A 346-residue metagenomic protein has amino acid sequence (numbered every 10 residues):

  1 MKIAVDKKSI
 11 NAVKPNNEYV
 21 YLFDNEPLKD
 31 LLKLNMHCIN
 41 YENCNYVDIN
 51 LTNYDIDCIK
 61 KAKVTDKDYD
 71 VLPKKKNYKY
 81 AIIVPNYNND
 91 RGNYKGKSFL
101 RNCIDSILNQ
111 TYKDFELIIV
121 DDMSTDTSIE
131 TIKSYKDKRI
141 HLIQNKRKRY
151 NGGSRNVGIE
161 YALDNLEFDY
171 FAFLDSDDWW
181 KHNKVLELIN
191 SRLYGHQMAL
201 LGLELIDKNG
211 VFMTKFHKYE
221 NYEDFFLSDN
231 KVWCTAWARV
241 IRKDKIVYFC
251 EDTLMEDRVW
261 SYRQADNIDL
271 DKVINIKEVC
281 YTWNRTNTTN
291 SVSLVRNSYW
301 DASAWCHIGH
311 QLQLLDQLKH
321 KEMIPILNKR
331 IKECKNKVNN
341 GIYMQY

Functional and structural regions predicted by a protein language model:
Y78-A81, E116, V259: Cell-envelope/extracellular polymer assembly enzymes that use nucleotide-activated donors
N89-N109: Short, well-formed alpha-helical segments that are part of the catalytic scaffolds of diverse glycosyltransferases
S106, D121-E130, R147, D175: A conserved acidic beta->alpha catalytic loop
D114-M123, I143-N145: Short beta-strand/loop segment that forms part of the nucleotide-sugar
N145-D164: Glycine-rich, basic loop-to-helix element that forms the pyrophosphate-binding segment of sugar-nucleotide handling
G153, K181, V185-I246, K277 (+3 more regions): Flexible acidic/His/Gly-enriched loops in nucleotide-sugar-dependent glycosyltransferase catalytic domains
E167-W179: Short beta-strand-to-loop acidic/aromatic patch adjacent to the donor-nucleotide binding site
Y222-W305: Conserved nucleotide-sugar donor-binding catalytic segment
